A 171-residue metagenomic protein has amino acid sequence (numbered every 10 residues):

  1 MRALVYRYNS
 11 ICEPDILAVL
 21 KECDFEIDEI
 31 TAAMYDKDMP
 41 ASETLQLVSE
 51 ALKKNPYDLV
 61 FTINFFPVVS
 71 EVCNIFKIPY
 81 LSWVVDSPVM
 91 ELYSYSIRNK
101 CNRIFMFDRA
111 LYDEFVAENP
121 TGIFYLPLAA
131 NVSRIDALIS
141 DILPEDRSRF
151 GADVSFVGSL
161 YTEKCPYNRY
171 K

Functional and structural regions predicted by a protein language model:
M1-F76: N-terminal pre-catalytic "stem/leader" segment of glycosyltransferase-like enzymes
R2-C12, T121-G122, P127-K171: Nucleotide-sugar donor-binding catalytic core of glycosyltransferases
C12-E13, V68-E71, V89-L92, Y112-F115 (+2 more regions): Short catalytic/ligand-binding loop motif for oxyanion handling, primarily in non-cytosolic enzymes, centered on
K21, N74, R98, V116-A117: Anion (oxyanion) recognition and catalysis
N64, V84-P88, R109, P127-A130 (+1 more regions): Histidine-centered beta-alpha loop that forms part of the nucleotide-sugar donor binding/catalytic region in diverse
C73-P88, R103-M106: Active-site proximal beta-strand in glycosyltransferases
N74-I75, S96-N99, R147-R149: Short, conserved loop/helix-junction motifs that constitute active-site signature segments in enzyme catalytic cores
Y93-F105, E118: A conserved, positively charged/aromatic
